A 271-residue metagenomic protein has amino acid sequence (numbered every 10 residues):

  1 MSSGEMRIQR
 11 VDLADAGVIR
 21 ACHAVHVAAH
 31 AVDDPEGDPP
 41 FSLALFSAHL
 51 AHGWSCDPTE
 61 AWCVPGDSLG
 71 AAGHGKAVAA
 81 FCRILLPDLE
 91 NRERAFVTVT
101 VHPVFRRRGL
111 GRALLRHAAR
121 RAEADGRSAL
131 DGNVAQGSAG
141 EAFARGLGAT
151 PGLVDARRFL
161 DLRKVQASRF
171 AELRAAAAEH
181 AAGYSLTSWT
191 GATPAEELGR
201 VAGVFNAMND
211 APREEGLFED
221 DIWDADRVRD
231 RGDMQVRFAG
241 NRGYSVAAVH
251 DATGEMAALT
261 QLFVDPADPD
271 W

Functional and structural regions predicted by a protein language model:
S2, R107, L115-P194: Acyl-donor-binding surface of acyltransferase catalytic domains
S2-C56, L173-D226: Short amphipathic alpha-helix that is part of the acyltransferase structural core
R7, R157, A247: Conserved beta-strand positions that form and line the central face of beta-propeller blades
V11, H26-Q136, V249-A252, M256-W271: Conserved donor-binding loop and adjoining core beta-sheet/short helix segment in diverse acyl/aminoacyl transferases
T59-A61, L153-R157, G243: Short hydrophobic/aromatic beta-strand or adjacent loop that forms the aromatic wall/cage of a ligand/substrate-binding
F205-P212, A239, A252, V264-P266: Alpha-helix capping/termination and helix-coil
D224-G254, L259: A mid-sequence, solvent-exposed acidic-amphipathic segment
